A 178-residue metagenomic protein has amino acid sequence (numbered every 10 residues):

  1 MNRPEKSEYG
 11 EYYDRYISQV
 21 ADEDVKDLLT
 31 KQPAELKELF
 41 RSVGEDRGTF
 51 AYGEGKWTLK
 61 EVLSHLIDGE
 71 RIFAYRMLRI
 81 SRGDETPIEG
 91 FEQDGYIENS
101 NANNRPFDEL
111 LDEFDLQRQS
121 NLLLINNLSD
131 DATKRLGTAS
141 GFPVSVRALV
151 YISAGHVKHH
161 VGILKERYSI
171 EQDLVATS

Functional and structural regions predicted by a protein language model:
M1-R15, T49-Q93, L122, R135-S178: Short, contiguous alpha-helical
S18-D22, S100-N104, F142-V146: A short, mixed-charge helix-start or loop-turn motif at secondary-structure junctions
A21-G55: Short, contiguous, helix-prone interaction/anchoring segments in small proteins
D24, L28-K31, E61, H65 (+4 more regions): Alpha-helical initiation/capping and key positions within long helical/coiled-coil segments
V25, A51, N99, L110 (+1 more regions): Generic anion/oxyanion-binding catalytic loop in active/binding sites
L28-L39, Y96-K134: Acidic/histidine-rich alpha-helical segments that form the ligand environment of transition-metal centers
